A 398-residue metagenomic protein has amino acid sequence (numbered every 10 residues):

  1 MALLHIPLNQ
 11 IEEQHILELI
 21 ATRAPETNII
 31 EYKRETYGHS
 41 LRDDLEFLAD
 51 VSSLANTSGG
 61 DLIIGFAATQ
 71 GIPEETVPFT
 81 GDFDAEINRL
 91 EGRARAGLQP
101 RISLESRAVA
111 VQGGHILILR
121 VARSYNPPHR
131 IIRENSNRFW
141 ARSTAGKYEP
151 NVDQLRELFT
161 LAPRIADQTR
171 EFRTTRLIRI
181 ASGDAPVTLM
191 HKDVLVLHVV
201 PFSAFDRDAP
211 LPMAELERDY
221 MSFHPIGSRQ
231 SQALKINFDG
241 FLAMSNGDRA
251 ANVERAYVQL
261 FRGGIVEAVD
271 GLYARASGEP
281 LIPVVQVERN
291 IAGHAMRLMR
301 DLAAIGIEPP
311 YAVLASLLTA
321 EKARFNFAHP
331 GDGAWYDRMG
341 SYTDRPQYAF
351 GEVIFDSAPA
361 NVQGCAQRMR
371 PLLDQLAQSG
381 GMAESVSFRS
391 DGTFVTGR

Functional and structural regions predicted by a protein language model:
M1-L62, A67-Q70, V152-R398: Bergerat-fold GHKL/Histidine-kinase-like ATPase
L4-I11, E74-E134: Divalent-cation
P25-T27, R101, G114-I116, S136 (+1 more regions): Sequence-level motif detector for i,i+2 pairs with an aromatic at +2
K33-G38, I72-T80, E134-G146, S277-L281: Short hinge/gating elements
F79-R93, S136-Y148, E217-P225: A signal for specific C-terminal beta-sheet/loop modules enriched in small/flexible residues with GP/PG/PP motifs
R95-A110, R130-V152, S341-R368: Hydrophobic transmembrane alpha-helix bundles
E105-D184: Hydrophobic, helix-rich cores of sensory/ligand-binding and other regulatory modules that couple small-molecule
